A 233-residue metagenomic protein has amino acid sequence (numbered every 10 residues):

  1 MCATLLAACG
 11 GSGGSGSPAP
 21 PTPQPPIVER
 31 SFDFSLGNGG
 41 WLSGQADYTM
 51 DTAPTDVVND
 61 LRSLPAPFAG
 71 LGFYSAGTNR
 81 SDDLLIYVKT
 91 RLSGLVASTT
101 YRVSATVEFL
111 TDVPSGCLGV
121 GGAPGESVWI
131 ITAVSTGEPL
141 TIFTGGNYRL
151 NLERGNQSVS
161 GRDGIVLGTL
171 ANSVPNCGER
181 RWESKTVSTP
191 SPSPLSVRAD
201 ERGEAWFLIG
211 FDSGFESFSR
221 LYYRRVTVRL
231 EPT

Functional and structural regions predicted by a protein language model:
A3-I27: Bacterial Sec-dependent N-terminal signal peptides
P21-T55: Extracellular carbohydrate-recognition regions
N59-Y87: Surface-exposed, low-complexity/disordered Ser/Thr/Gly/Pro/Asn-rich loops and linkers
R80-V96, K185-P194, Y223-R225: Short beta-strands within extracellular/lumenal beta-sheet-rich domains
T100-G116, I209-F211: A short beta-strand element within beta-rich, extracytoplasmic domains of secreted/secretory-pathway proteins
W129-C177: Beta-strand-rich interaction/scaffold domains
T169-P175, S188-S191, L208-F218: Short beta-strand-plus-loop segments that form exposed binding edges in beta-rich domains
R180-S188, D200, S213-L230: Extracellular carbohydrate recognition
